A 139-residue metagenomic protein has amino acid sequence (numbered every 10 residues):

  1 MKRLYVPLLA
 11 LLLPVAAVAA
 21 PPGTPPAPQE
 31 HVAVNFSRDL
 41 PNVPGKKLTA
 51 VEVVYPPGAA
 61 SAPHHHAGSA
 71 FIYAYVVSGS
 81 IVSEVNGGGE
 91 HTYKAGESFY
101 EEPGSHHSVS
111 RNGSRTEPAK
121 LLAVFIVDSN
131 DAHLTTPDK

Functional and structural regions predicted by a protein language model:
K2-L8, V15-T49, E90-T92, F99-Y100 (+2 more regions): A short, N-terminal "cap"/entry segment at the start of jelly-roll beta-barrel domains of the cupin/DSBH fold
T49-A67, G89-H91, E102-H106: Conserved short histidine dyad/triad with adjacent acidic residue
A50-E52, Y73, S98-Y100, A123: Conserved hydrophobic/aromatic beta-strand scaffold that supports enzyme active sites
P57-A59, S80, V85, P103 (+1 more regions): Sec/Tat-exported extracytoplasmic proteins
S61-H64, E84, A132-T135: Short, solvent-exposed loop/turn elements at domain surfaces
H65-A70, P137-K139: Short intrinsically disordered coil segments
S69-G87, A95-E97: Glycine- and acidic-residue-biased ligand/ion/polar-headgroup-sensing regions
G89, P103-D131: Ligand-binding loop in jelly-roll beta-barrel domains
